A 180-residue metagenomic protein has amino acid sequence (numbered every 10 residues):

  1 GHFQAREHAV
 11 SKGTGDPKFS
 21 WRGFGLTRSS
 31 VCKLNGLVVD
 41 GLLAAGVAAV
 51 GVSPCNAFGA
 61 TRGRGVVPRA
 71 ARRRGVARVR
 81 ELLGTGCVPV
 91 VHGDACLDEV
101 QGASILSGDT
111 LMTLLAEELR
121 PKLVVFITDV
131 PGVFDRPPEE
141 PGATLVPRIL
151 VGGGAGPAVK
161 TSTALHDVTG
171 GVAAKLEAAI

Functional and structural regions predicted by a protein language model:
H2, A57-A60, L97-D98, P131-D135: Short gly/pro/ser/thr-enriched loop/turn and capping motifs at secondary-structure boundaries
Q4-D16, E139-G153: Short, flexible, mixed-charge acidic loops at enzyme active sites
R6-C96: Ligand-binding beta-strand-loop-alpha-helix segment within the catalytic cores of soluble metabolic enzymes
F19-S20, G51, M112-E118, V125: Short, acidic/small-residue loops that bind anionic groups at enzyme active sites
S20-L43, V91-I105, T110-T113, T144-I180: Polyanion-binding loop/helix "lid" in catalytic or ligand-binding cores
D40, R80, T113-E117, P131: Internal, well-ordered alpha-helical scaffold/interface segments that support domain packing or protein-protein contacts
F58-R73, Q101-E117, G170: Active-site glycine- and acidic-residue-rich loops that bind and position anionic ligands or nucleotide-like cofactors
E117-T144: Acidic, metal-binding active-site segment of PIN/NYN-like and related structure-specific nucleases
